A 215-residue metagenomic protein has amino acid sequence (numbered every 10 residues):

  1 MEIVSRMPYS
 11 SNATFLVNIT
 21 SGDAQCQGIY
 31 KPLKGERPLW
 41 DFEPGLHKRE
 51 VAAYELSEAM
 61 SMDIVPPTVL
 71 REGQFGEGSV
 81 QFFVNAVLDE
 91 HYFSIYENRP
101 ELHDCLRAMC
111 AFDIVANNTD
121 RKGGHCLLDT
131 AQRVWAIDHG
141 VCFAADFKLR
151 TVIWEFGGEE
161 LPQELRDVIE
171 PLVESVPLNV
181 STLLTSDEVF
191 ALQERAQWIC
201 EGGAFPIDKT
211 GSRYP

Functional and structural regions predicted by a protein language model:
M1-E97, E101-T119, G123-G124, T130-I137 (+1 more regions): Conserved ATP-binding subdomain of kinase catalytic cores across diverse folds
R6, E43, D129-P215: C-terminal catalytic region of ATP-dependent kinase domains
